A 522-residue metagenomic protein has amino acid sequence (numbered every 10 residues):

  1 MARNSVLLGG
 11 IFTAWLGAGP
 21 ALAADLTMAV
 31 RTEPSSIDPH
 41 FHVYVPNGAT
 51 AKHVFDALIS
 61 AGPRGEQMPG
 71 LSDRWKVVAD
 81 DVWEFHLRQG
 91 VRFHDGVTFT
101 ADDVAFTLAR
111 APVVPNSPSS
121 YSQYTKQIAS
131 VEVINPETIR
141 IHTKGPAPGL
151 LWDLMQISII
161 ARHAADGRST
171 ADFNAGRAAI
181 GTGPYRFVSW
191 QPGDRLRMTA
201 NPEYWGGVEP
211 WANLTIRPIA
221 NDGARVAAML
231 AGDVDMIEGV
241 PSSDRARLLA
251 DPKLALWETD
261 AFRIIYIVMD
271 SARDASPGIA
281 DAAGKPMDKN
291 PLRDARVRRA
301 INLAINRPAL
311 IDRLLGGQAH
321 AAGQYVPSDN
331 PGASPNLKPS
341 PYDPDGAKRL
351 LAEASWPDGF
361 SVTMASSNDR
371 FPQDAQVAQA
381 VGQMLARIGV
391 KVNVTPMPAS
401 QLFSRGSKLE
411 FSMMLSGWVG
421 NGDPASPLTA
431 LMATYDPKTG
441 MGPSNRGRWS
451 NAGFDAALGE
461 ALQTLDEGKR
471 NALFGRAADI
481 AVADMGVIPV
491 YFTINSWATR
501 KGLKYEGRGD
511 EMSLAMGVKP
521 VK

Functional and structural regions predicted by a protein language model:
M1-L8: Bacterial N-terminal signal peptides that target proteins for export
L8-A18: Bacterial N-terminal signal peptides
G19-A23: Sec/Tat signal peptide C-region and signal peptidase I cleavage site
V30-A79, A109, N116, A178-T182: N-terminal lobe/hinge region of extracytoplasmic solute-binding protein
S60-P63, R88-S119, S130-E132, A179 (+4 more regions): Extracytoplasmic/periplasmic ligand-capture domains
K76, Y121-A165: Surface-exposed binding/hinge segments that line and control ligand-binding clefts or catalytic entry sites
W83-H86, E137-T143, L196: A generic structural motif
L350, W497-K522: Long beta-strand-rich cores associated with HINT superfamily self-processing modules
